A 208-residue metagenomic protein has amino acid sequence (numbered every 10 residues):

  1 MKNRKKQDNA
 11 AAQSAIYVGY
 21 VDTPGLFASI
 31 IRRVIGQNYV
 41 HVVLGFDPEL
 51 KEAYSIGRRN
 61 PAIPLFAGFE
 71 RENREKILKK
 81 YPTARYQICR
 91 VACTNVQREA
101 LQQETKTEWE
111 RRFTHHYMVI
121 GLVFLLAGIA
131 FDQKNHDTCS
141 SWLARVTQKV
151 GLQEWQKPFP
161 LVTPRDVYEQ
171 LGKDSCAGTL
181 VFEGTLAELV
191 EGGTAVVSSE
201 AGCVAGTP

Functional and structural regions predicted by a protein language model:
M1-P208: Cysteine-nucleophile amide-bond enzymes
